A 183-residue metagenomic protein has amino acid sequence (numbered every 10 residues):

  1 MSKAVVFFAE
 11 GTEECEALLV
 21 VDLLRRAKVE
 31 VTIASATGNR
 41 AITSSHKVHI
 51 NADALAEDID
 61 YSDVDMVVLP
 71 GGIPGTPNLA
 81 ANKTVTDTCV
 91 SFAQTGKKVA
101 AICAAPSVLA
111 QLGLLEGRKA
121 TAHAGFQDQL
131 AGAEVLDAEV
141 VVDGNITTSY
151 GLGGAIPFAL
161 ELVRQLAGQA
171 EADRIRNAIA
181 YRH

Functional and structural regions predicted by a protein language model:
K3-T12, R26-S35, A52-L55, I59-H183: Active-site-adjacent pocket-lining segments in enzyme domains
T12-A17, A41: Short N-terminal binding/cap micro-motifs at the start of the first secondary-structure element
L18, S35-G38: Short glycine/proline-centered loop/turn elements that form peptide/ligand docking sites
L23: Rossmann-fold NAD(P)-dependent oxidoreductase module
R40-S44, E139-V142: Short acidic-hydrophobic surface loop/beta-edge motif
T43-D53: A cross-family phosphate/adenosyl-ligand binding-site feature
